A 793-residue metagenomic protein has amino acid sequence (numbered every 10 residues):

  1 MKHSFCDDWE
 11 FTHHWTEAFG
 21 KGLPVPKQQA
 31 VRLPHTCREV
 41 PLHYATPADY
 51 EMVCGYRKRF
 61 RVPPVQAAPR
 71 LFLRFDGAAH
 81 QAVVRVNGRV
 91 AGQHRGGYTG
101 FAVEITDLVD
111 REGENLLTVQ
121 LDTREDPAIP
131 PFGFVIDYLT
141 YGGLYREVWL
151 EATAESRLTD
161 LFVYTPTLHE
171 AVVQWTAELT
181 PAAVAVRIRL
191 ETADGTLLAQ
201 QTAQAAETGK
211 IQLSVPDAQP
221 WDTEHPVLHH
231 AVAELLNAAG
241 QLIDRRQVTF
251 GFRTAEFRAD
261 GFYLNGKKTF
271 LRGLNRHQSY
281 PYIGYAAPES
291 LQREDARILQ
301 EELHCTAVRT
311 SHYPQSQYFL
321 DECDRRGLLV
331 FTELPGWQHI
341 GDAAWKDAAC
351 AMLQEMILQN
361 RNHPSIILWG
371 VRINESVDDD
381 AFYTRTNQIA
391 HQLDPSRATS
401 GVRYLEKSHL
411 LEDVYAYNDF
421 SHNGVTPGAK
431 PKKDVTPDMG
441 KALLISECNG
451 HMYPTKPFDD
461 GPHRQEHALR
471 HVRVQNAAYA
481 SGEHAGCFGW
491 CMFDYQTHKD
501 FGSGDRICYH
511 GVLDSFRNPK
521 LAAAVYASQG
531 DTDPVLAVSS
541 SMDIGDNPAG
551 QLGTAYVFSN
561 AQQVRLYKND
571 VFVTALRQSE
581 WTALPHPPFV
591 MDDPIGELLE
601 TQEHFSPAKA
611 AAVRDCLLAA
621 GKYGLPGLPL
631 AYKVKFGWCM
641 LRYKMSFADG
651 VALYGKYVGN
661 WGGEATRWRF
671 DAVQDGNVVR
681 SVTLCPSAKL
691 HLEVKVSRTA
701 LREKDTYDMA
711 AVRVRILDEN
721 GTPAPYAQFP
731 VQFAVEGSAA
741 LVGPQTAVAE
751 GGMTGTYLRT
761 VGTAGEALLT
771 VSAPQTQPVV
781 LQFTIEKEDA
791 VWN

Functional and structural regions predicted by a protein language model:
M1-P41, Q120, A193, A468 (+4 more regions): Accessory carbohydrate-binding/adhesion or oligomerization-edge regions at the termini of glycan-active proteins
H3-W15, P47, E51-L158, A182 (+5 more regions): Accessory beta-strand-rich segments of carbohydrate-active enzymes
C37-V62, A67-F75, A79-V86, G92 (+8 more regions): Active-site-adjacent substrate/metal-binding segments within catalytic domains of carbohydrate-active enzymes
I105, I211-P220, M591-E597, T601 (+3 more regions): Short, hydrophobic beta-strand segments
D110-E114, T176-E256: Extended acidic/polar, glycine-enriched regions that form or flank non-catalytic beta-rich accessory modules
W175-A177, A233-E234, A555-S559, D708-P725 (+1 more regions): Beta-strand-rich structural segments
V184-R187, E224-H229, L552, N560 (+5 more regions): Short flexible loop/turn segments that cap and initiate beta-strands
R297-E301, A307-G553, D570, A575 (+1 more regions): Substrate-binding/catalytic cleft of secreted carbohydrate-active enzymes, primarily glycoside hydrolases
